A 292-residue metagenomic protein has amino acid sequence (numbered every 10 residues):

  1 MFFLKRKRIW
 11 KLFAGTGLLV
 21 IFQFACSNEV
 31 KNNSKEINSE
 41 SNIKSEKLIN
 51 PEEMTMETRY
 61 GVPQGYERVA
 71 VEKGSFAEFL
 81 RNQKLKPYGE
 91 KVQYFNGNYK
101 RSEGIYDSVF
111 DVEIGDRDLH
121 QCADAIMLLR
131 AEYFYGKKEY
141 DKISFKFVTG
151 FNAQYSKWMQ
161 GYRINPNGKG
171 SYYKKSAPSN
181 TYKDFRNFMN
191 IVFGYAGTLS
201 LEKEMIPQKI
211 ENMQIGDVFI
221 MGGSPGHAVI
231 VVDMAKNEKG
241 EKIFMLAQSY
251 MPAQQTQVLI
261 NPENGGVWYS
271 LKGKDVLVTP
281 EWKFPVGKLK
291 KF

Functional and structural regions predicted by a protein language model:
M1, K236: Short regulatory "switch" loops immediately downstream of catalytic or recognition motifs within protein catalytic
F3-A14: Bacterial N-terminal signal peptides that target proteins for export
G15-I21: Hydrophobic membrane-insertion alpha-helices, especially the h-region of bacterial N-terminal signal peptides
Q23-A25: C-terminal motif of bacterial Sec signal peptides marking the signal peptidase cleavage site
S27-E113, H120: Cationic-aromatic interfacial patches
K100-Q214, I220-A228, D233, K239-M251: Acidic/His-rich structured neighborhood in mature extracellular/periplasmic domains
K242-F292: Low-complexity, Gly/Ser/Thr/Pro-rich intrinsically disordered linker/tail segments
